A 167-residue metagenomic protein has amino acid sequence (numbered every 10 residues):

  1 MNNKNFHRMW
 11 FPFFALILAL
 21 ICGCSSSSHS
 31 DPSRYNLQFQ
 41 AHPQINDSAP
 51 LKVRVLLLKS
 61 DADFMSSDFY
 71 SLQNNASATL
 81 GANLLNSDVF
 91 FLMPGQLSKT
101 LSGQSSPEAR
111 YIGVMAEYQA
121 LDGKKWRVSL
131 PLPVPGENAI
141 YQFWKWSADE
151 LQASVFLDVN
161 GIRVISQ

Functional and structural regions predicted by a protein language model:
N2-F14: Bacterial N-terminal signal peptides that target proteins for export
L20-G23: C-terminal motif of bacterial Sec signal peptides marking the signal peptidase cleavage site
S25-S28: Bacterial signal peptide processing site
S30-N36: Short, low-complexity, disordered segments immediately C-terminal to signal peptides in bacterial exported proteins
L37-I45: Short amphipathic, basic-aromatic surface patches that mediate peripheral association with negatively charged
D47-L56: Short coil-to-beta strand junction motifs in C2/discoidin
L57-A120: Structured domain cores in non-transmembrane regions
K125-Q167: Glycine-rich, aromatic-bearing surface loops/beta-hairpins
